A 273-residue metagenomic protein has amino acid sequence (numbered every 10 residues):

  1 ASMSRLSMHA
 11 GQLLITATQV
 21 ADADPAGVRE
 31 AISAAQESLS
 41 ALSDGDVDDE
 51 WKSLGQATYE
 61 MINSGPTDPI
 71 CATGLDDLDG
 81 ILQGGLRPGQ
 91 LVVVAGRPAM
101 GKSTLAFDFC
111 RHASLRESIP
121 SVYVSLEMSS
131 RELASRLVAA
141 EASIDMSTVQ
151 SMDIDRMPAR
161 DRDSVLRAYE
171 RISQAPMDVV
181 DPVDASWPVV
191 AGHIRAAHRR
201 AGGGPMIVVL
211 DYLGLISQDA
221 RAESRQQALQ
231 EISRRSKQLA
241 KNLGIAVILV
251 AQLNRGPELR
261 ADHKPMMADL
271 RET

Functional and structural regions predicted by a protein language model:
A1-G65, P88, M100, I119 (+1 more regions): Short, small/acidic-rich helices and loops at N termini and domain boundaries of DNA replication/processing enzymes
L75-G85: Pre-Walker A adenine-sensing motif
G80, L115-G204, Q218: Cytosolic-facing regulatory segments adjacent to core modules
V92-V93, V122: Short hydrophobic/aromatic beta-strand immediately N-terminal to the Walker A/P-loop
G96: The Walker A (P-loop) glycine that initiates the GxxxxGKT/S ATP-binding motif of P-loop NTPases
L105, F109: Hydrophobic positions on the alpha1 helix immediately C-terminal to the Walker A/P-loop
S164, Q227-T273: Phosphate-binding/switch region of NTP-binding enzymes
